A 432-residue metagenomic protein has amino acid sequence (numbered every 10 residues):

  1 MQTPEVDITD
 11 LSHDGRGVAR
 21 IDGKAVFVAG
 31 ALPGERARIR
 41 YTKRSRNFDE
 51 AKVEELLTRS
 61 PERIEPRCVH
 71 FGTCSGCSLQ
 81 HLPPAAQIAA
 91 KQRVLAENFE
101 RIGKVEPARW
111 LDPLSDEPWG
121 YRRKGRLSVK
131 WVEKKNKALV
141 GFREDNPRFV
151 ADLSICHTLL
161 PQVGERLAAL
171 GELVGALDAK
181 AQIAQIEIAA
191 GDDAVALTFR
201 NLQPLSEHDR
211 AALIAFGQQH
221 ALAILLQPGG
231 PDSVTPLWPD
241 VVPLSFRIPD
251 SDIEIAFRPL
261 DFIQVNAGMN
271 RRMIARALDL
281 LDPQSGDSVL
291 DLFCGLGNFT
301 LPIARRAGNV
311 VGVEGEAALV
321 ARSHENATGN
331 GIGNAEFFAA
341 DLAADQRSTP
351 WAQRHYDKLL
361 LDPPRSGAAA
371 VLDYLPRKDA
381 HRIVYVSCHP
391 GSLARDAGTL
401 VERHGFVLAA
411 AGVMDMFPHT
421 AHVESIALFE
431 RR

Functional and structural regions predicted by a protein language model:
M1-L361, S366-A368, D373-Y374: Accessory RNA-recognition modules of RNA-modification enzymes
E100, R166, G398-T399, E424: Short amphipathic alpha-helical patches
G103, I303, V401, I426-A427: Alpha-helix boundary/capping detector
E336-V423, E430-R432: S-adenosylmethionine
